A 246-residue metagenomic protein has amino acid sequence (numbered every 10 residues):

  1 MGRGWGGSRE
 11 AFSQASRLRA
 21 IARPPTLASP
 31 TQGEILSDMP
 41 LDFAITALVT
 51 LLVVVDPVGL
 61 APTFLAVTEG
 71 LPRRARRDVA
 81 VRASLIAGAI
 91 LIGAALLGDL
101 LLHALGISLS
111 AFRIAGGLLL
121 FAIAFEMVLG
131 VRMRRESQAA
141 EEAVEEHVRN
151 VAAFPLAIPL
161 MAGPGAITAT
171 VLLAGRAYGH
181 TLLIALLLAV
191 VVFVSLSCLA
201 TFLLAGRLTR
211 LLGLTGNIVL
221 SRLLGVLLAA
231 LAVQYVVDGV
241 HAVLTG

Functional and structural regions predicted by a protein language model:
Q32-V54, G130, S137-A157: Small-residue-enriched transmembrane helix starts and helix-helix packing motifs in multi-pass inner-membrane proteins
F43-A95: Juxtamembrane transmembrane-helix termini in multi-pass membrane transport proteins
F43-L60, S110-L119, L186-C198: Structural signature of hydrophobic alpha-helical transmembrane segments
V49-L52, A61-T68, F154-P159, I167-R176: Generic transmembrane alpha-helix signature in multi-pass membrane proteins, especially transporters/channels
A66-D78, E145-V148, G175-L182, L214-I218: Juxtamembrane helix-boundary/capping and inter-helix hinge elements in multi-pass membrane proteins
P72-R73, G93-G116, S197-H241: Transmembrane-helix boundary and interhelical-loop signature of multi-pass inner-membrane proteins
R77, V81-V131: Membrane helix-loop-helix hairpins that form the core translocation module of multi-pass transporters
L119-E142, A232-A242: Transmembrane helix exit motif
